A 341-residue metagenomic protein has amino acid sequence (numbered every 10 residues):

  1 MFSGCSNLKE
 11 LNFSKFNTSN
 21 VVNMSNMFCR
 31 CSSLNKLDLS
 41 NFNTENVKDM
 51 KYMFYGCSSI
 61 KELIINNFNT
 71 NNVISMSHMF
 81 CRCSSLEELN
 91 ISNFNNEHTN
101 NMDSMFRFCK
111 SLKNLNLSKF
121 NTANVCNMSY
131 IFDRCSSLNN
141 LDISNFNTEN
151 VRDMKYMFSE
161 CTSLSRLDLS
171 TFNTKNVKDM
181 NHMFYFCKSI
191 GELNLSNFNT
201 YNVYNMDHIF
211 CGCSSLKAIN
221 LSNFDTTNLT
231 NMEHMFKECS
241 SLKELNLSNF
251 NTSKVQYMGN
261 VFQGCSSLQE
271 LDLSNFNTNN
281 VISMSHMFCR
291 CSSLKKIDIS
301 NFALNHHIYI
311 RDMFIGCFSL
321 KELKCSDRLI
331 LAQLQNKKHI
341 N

Functional and structural regions predicted by a protein language model:
M1-N341: Negatively charged
